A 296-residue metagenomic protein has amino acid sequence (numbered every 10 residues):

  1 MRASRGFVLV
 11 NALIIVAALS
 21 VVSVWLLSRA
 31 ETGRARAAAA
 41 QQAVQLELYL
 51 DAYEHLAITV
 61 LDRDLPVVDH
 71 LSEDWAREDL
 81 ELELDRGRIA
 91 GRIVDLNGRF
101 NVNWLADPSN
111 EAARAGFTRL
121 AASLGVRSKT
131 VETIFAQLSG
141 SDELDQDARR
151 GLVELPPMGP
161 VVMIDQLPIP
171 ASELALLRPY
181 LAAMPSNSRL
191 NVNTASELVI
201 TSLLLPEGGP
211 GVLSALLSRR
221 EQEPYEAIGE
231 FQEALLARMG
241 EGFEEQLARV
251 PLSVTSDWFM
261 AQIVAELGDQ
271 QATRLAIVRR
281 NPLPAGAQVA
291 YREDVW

Functional and structural regions predicted by a protein language model:
R2-W296: Compositionally biased linear targeting/interaction segments
